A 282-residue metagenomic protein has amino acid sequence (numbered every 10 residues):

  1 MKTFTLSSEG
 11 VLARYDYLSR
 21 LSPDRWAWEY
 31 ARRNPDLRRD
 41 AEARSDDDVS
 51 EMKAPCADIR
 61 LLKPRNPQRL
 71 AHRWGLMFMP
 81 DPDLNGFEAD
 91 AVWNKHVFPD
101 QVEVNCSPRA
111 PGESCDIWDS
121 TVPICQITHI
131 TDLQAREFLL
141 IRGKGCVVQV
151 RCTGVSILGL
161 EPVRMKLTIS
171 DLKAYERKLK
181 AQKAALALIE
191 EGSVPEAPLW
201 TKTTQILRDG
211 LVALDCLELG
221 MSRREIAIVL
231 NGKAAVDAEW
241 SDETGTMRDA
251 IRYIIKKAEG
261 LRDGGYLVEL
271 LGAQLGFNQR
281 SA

Functional and structural regions predicted by a protein language model:
K2-P162: DNA-contacting interfaces and partner/effector-binding or oligomerization modules in DNA-centric proteins
D16, R20-Y30, E196-T203, V212-C216 (+2 more regions): Short, charged/polar micro-motifs that form catalytic or ligand-binding hotspots
R38, D48, G192, G220 (+2 more regions): Short secondary-structure junctions and interdomain/linker hinges
R39, I228, Y253: DNA-binding alpha-helical recognition surfaces that contact promoter or target DNA
R39-D40, S50, S222-E225, E239: Short, solvent-exposed secondary-structure capping/transition elements
T131-A197, G272-Q274: Basic, low-complexity segments
R164-D237, R262: Mixed-charge (acidic/basic) macromolecular-recognition segments
L207, N231-A282: Accessory, usually C-terminal, subdomains that scaffold auxiliary metal cofactors
